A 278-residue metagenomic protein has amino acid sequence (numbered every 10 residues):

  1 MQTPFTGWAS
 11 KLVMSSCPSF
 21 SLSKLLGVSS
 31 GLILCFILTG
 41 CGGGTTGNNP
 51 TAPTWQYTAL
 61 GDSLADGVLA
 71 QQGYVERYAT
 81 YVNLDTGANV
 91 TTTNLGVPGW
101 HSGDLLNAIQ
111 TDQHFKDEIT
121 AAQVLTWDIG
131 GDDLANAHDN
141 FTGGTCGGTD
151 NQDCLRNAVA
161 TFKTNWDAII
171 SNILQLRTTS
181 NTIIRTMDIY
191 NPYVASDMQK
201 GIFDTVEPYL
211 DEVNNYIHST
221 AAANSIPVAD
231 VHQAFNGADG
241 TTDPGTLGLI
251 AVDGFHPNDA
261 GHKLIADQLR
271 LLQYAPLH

Functional and structural regions predicted by a protein language model:
Q2-T39: Sec-dependent bacterial lipoprotein signal peptides
C35-W55, L277-H278: Bacterial Sec-dependent N-terminal signal peptides
T46-P98, H114-E118, L125: Serine-esterase "nucleophile elbow" of acetyl-processing enzymes
Q56-L60, T91-G96, Q123-D128, D133-A135 (+2 more regions): Structural recognition of the beta-strand scaffold that forms the well-ordered cores of secreted hydrolase catalytic
S63-D66, V97-S102, G130-N136, Y190-V194 (+2 more regions): Solvent-exposed loop/turn segments at secondary-structure junctions within structured extracellular/periplasmic domains
D104-A160, N191: Oxyanion-hole/transition-state-stabilizing segment in secreted/luminal serine hydrolases and related acyltransferases
R177-I183: A short helix->loop->beta-strand "cap" motif at the edges of active sites that frequently abuts
I189-H278: Catalytic His-Asp segment of secreted/periplasmic serine-dependent ester chemistry enzymes
